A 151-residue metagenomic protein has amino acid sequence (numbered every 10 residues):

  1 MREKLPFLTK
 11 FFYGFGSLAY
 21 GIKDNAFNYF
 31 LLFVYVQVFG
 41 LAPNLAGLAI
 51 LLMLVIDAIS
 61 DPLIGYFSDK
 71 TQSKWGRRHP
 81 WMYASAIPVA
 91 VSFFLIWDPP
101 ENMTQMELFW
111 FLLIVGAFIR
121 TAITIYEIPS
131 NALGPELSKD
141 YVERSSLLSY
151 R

Functional and structural regions predicted by a protein language model:
M1-R151: Membrane-embedded alpha-helical bundles of multi-pass transporters/translocases, especially carrier/permease families
